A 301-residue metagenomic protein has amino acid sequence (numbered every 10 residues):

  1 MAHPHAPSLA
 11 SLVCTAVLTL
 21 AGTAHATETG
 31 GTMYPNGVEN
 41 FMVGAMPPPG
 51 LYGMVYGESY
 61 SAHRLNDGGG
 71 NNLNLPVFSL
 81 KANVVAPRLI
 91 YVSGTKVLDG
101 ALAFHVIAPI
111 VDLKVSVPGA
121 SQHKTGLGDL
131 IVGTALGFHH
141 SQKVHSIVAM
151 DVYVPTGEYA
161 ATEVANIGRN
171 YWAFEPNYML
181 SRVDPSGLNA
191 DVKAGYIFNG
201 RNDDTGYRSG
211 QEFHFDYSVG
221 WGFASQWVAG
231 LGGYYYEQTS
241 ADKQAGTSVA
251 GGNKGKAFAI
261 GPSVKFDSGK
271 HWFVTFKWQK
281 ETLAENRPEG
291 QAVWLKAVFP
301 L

Functional and structural regions predicted by a protein language model:
T27-T29, M42-G50, G94-A103, V117 (+5 more regions): Short loop/turn motifs that connect adjacent beta-strands in outer-membrane beta-barrel proteins
E28-T32, Y60-V84, P118-G126: Surface-exposed strand-loop-strand hairpins of Gram-negative outer-membrane beta-barrel proteins
V43, V55, P87-Y91, V132-F138 (+6 more regions): Residues on the lipid-exposed face of transmembrane beta-strands in outer-membrane beta-barrel proteins
P49, S79-P87, K124-L130, G168-F174 (+3 more regions): Residues that define the transmembrane beta-barrel architecture of outer-membrane proteins
L51-V55, G100-V106, V132, S146-V152 (+7 more regions): Transmembrane beta-strands of outer-membrane beta-barrel proteins
G57-H63, Y91, A108-K114, F138 (+5 more regions): Transmembrane beta-strands of outer-membrane beta-barrel pores
G70-N74, G206-L301: Outer membrane beta-barrel transmembrane domains
A103, P109-S209, G251-N253, D267: Outer-membrane pore/translocation modules
